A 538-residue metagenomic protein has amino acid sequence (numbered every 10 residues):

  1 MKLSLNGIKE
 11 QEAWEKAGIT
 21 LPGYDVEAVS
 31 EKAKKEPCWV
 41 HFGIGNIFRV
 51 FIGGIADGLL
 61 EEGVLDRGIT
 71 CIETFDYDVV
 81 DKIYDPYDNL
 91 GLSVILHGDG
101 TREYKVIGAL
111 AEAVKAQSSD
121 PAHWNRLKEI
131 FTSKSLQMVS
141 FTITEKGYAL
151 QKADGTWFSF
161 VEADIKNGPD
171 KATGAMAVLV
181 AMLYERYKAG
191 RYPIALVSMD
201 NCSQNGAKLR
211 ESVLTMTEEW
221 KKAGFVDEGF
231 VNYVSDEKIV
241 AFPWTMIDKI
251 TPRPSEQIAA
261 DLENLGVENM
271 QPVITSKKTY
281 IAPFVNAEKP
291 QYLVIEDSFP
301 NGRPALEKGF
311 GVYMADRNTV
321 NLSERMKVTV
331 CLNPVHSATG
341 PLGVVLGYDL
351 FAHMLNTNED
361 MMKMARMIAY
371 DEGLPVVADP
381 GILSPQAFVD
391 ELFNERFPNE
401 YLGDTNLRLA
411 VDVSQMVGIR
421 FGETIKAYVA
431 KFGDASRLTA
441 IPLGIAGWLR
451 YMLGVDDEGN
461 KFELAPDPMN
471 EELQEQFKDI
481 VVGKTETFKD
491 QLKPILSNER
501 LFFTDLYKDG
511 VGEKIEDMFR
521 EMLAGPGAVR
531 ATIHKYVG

Functional and structural regions predicted by a protein language model:
M1-G538: Substrate/ligand-engaging "lid" and interaction regions
